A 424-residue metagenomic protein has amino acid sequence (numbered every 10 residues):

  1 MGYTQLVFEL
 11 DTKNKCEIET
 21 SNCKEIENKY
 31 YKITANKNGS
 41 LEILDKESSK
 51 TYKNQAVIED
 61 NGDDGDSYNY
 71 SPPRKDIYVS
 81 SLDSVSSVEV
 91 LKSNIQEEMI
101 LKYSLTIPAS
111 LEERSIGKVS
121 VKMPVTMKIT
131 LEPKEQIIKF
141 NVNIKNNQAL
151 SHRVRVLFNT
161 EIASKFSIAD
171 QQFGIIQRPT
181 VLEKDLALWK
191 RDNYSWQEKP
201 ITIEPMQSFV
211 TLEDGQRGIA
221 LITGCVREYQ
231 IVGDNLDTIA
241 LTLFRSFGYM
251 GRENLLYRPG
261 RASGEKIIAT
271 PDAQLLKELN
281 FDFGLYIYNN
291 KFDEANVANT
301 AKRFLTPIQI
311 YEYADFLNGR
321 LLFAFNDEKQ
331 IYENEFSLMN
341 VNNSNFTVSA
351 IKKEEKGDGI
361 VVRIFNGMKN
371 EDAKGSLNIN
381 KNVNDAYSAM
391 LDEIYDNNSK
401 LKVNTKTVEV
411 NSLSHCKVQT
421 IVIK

Functional and structural regions predicted by a protein language model:
M1-K424: C-terminal (or distal) subdomains of carbohydrate-active enzymes
